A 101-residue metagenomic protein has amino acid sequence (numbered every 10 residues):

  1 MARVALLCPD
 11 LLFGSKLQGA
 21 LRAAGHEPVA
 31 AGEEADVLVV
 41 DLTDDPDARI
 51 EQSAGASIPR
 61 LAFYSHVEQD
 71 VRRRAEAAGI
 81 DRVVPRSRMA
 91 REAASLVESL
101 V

Functional and structural regions predicted by a protein language model:
M1-P28: Short, charged N-terminal beta->alpha structural module
A2-A5, D36-L38, P59: Short active-site oxyanion
C8, H66, V84-S87: Conserved residues at beta->alpha junctions
S15, R73, R91: Alpha-helical elements of the RecA-like P-loop NTPase motor core of helicases
E27-A35: Short acidic low-complexity segments
D41-R82: Mid-chain, well-packed structural core segment of small domains
G79-R91: Output/docking surface of receiver
S95-V101: Receiver (REC) domain switch/output surface
